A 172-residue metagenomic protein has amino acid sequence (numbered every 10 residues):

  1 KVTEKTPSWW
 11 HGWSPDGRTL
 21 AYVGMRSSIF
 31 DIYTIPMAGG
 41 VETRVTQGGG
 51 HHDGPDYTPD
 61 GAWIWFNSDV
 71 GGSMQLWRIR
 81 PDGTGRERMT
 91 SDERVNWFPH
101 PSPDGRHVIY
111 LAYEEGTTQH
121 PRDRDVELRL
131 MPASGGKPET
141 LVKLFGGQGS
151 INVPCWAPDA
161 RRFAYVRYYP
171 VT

Functional and structural regions predicted by a protein language model:
K1-T172: Sequence signature of WD/YWTD-type beta-propeller architectures
